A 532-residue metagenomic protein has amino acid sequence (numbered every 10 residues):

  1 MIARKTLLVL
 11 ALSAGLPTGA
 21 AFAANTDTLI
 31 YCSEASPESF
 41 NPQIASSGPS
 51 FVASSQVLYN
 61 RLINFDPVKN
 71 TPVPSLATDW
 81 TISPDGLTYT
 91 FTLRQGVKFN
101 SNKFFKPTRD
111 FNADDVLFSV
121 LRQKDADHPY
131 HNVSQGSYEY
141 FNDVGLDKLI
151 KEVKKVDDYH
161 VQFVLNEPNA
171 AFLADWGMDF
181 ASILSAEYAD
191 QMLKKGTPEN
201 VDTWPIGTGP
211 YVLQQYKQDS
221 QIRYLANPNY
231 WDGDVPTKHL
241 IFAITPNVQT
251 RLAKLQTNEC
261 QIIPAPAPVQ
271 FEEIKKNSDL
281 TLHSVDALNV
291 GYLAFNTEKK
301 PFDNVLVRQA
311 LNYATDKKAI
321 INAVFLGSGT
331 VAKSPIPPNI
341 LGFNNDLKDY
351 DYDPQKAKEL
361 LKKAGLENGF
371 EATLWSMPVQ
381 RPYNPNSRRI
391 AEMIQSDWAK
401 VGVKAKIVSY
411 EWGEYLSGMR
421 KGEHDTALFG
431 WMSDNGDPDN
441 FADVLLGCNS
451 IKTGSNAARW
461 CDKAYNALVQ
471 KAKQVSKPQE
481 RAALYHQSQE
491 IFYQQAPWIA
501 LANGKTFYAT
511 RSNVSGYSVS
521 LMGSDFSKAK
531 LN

Functional and structural regions predicted by a protein language model:
D27-I30, A53, A170, K217 (+5 more regions): Detector for C-terminal structural segments
C32-P84, L121, H128, I206-T208: N-terminal lobe/hinge region of extracytoplasmic solute-binding protein
A35-V52, L76-A77, K103-P107, F172-S182 (+3 more regions): A structural "hinge/loop" feature
T78-P129, Q162, K254, P301: Aromatic- and charge-enriched surface segment that lines or borders ligand/interaction sites
T92, K124-D125, P129-A189: Surface-exposed binding/hinge segments that line and control ligand-binding clefts or catalytic entry sites
G196-D202, Y216, S220, N227-E273 (+2 more regions): Ligand-site clamp/hinge motif
Y211, V331-A364, R381-R389: Structural transition elements
L225-P228, V285-A310, A314: A bilobed periplasmic-binding-protein/Venus flytrap-type ligand-binding module shared by bacterial periplasmic
